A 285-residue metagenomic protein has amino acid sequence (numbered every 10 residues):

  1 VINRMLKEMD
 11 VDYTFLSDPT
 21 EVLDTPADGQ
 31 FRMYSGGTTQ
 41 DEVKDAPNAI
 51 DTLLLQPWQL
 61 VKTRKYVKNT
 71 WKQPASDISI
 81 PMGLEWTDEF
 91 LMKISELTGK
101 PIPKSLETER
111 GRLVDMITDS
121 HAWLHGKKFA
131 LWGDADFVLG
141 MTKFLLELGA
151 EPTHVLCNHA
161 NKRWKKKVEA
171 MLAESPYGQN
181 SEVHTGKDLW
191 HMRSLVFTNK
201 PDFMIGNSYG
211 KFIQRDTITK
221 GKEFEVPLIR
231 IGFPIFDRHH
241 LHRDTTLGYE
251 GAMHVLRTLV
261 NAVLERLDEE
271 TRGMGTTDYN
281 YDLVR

Functional and structural regions predicted by a protein language model:
V1-R285: An N-terminal assembly and electron-transfer interface module characteristic of large anaerobic redox and radical
